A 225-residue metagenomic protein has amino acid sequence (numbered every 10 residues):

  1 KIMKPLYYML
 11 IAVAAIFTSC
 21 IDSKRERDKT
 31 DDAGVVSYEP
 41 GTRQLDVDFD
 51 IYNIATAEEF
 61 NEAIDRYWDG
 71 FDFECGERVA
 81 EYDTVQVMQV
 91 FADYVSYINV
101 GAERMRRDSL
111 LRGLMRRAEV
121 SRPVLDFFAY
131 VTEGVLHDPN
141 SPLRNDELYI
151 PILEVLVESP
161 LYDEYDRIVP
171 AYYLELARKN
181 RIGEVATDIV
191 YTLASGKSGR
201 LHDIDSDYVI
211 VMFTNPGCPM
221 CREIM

Functional and structural regions predicted by a protein language model:
K4-I11: Sec-dependent signal peptide recognition, specifically the positively charged N-region followed immediately by
F17-S19: C-terminal motif of bacterial Sec signal peptides marking the signal peptidase cleavage site
I21-L193: Oxidative protein folding and maturation machinery
G199-M225: Short active-site neighborhood of thiol/selenol oxidoreductases, capturing the structured segment around
